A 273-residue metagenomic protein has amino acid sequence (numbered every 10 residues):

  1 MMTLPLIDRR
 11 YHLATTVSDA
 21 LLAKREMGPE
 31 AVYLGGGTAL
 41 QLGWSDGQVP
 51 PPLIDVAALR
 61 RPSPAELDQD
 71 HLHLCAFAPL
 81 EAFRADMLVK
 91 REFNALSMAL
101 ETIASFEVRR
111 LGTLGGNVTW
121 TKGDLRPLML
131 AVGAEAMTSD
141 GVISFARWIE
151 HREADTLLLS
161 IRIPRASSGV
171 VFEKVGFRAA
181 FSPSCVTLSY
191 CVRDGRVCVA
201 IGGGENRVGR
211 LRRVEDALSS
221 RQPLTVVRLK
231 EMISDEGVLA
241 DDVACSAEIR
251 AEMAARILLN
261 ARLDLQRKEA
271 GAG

Functional and structural regions predicted by a protein language model:
M1-G273: C-terminal structural segment of proteins
